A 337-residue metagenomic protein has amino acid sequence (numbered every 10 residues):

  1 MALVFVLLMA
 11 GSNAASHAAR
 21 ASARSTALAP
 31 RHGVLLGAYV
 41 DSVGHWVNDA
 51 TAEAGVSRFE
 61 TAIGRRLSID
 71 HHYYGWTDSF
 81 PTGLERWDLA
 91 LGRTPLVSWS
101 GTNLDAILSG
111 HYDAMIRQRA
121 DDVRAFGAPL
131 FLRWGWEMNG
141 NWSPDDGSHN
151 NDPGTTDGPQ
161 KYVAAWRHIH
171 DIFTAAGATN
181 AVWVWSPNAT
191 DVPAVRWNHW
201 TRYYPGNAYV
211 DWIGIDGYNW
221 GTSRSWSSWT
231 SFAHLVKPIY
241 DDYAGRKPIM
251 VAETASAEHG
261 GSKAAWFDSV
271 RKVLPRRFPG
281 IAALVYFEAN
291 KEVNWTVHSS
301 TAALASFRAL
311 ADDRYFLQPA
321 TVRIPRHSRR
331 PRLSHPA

Functional and structural regions predicted by a protein language model:
M1-A19: Secretory targeting and sorting signals
L36-P129, S262-W266, R271-I281, F287-Y315: N-terminal carbohydrate-binding/catalytic regions of secreted carbohydrate-active enzymes
A38-D41, W166, H170-N198, R246-G260 (+1 more regions): Aromatic-lined carbohydrate-recognition surfaces of secreted/lumenal glycan-active proteins
D70, L132, D211-I213, E253 (+1 more regions): Conserved, mostly hydrophobic/aromatic
G75-P187, F307-L310, P319-T321, P325-R326: Substrate-binding cleft of extracellular glycoside hydrolase catalytic domains
G83-S100, I215-G261: Glycoside hydrolase catalytic-domain groove-lining segments
Q118, V123, G158-T174, T230-G245 (+1 more regions): Long, well-ordered alpha-helical scaffolding segments within enzyme catalytic domains, especially pronounced
A189-V210, G214: Substrate-binding cleft/loops of secretory-pathway carbohydrate-active enzymes
